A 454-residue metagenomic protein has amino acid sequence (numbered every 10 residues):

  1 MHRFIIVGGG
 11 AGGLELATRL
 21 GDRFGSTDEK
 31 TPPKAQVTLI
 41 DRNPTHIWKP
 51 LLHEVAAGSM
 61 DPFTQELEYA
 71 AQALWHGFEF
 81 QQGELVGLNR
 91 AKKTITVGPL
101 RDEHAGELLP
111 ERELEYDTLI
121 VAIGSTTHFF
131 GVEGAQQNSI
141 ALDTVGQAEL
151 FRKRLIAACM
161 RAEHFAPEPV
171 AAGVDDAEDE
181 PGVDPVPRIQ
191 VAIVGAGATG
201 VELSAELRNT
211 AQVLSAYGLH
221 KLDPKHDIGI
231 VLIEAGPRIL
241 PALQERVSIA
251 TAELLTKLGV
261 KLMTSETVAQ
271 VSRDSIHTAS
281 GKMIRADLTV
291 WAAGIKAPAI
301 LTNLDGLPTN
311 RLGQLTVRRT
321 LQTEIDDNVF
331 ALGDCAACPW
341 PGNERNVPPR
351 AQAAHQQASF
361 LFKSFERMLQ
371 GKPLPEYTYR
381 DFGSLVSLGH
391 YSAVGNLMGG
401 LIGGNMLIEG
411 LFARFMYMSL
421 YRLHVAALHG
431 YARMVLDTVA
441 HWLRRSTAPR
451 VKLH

Functional and structural regions predicted by a protein language model:
M1-G87, A198-L243, V290, F415: Beta1-alpha1 glycine-rich phosphate/pyrophosphate-binding loop at the start of Rossmann-like nucleotide-binding domains
I5-V7, L114-G124, T144, V194 (+5 more regions): Short hydrophobic core segments
G12, G124-T127, S204, I295-A297: Short glycine-rich anion-binding loops that position phosphate/pyrophosphate groups of nucleotides and phosphorylated
K34-Q36, H76, F80-P99, R208-R319 (+1 more regions): A Rossmann-like FAD-binding core segment of flavoenzymes
F78-Q190, V290: FAD-binding core/adjacent interface of flavoenzyme oxidoreductases
Q137-P181, D274-H277, M283-L288, A292-Q356: FAD-site-proximal beta/loop scaffold in flavoenzymes
A171-L243, A250, K261-M263, V347-F365 (+2 more regions): Rossmann-like dinucleotide-binding core of oxidoreductases
K363-H454: C-terminal, flexible cofactor-proximal segment of oxidoreductases
